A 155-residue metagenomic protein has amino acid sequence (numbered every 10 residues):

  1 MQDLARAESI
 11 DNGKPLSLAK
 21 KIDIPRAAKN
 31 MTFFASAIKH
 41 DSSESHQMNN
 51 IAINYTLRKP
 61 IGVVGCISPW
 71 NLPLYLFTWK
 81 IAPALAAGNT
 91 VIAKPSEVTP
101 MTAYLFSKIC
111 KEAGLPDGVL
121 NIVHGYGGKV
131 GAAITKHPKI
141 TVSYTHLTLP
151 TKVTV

Functional and structural regions predicted by a protein language model:
M1-A52: N-terminal Rossmann-like NAD(P)+-binding subdomain of aldehyde/semialdehyde dehydrogenases
Q2, S36, Y104, K108 (+1 more regions): Solvent-exposed alpha-helix faces
D11, R26, T32, P83 (+2 more regions): Intrinsically disordered, low-complexity segments enriched in glycine/proline and serine/threonine
S43-L147: Rossmann-like NAD(P) dinucleotide-binding subdomain of oxidoreductase/dehydrogenase enzymes
H146-V155: Single conserved hydrophobic/aromatic residue that forms the stacking wall/gate of nucleotide- or nucleobase-binding
